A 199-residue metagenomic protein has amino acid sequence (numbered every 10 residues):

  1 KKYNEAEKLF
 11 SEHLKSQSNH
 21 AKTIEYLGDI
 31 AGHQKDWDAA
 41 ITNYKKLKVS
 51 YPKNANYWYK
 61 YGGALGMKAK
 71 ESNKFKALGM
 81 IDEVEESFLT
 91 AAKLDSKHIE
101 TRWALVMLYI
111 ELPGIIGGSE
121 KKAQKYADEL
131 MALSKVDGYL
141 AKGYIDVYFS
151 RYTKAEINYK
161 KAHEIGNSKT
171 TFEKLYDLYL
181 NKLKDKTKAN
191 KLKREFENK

Functional and structural regions predicted by a protein language model:
Y3, W37, I81, E120 (+2 more regions): TPR-repeat structural position
S18, P52, S96, A132-K135 (+1 more regions): Short coil turns that delineate tetratricopeptide repeat
A21-K22, A55-N56, I99-E100, K135-G138 (+1 more regions): Helix-start (N-cap) detector for alpha-helical repeat units in TPR-like alpha-solenoids, especially tetratricopeptide
K22, Y26-D29, K60, A104 (+2 more regions): Canonical tetratricopeptide repeat
A31, L65, S72, Y109 (+2 more regions): Residue at a conserved register position within TPR or TPR-like alpha-solenoid repeats
Q34, K68, L112, G117 (+2 more regions): Structural motif corresponding to the intra-repeat A-B loop/turn of tetratricopeptide repeats
